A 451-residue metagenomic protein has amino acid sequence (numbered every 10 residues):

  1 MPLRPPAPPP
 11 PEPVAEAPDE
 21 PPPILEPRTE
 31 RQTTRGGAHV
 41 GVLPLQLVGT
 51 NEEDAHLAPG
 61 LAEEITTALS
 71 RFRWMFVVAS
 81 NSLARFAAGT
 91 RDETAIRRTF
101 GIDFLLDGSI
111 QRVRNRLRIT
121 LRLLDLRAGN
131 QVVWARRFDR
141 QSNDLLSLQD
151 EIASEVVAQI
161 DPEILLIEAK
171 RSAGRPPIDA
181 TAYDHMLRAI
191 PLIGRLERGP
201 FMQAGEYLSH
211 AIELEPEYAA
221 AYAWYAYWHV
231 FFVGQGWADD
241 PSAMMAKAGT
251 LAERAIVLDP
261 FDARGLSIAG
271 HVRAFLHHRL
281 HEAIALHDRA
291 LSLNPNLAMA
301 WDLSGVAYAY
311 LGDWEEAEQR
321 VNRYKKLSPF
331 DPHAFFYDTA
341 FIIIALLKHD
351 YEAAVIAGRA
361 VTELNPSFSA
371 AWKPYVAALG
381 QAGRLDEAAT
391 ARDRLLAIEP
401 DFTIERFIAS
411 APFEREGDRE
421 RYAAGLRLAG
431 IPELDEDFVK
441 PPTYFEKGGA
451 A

Functional and structural regions predicted by a protein language model:
A7-W372, A378-Q381, F445: Acidic, proline/glycine-rich low-complexity intrinsically disordered segments
A95, T181, T403, R421-Y422: Exposed alpha-helical structural elements
F231, A370, E399-E405: Short acidic (Asp/Glu) and glycine-rich catalytic loops that position anionic groups and cofactors
A248, G380-T403, G430: TPR/TPR-like (Sel1-like) alpha-helical repeat modules
R320, A357, D386-A388, L434: Acidic/polar loop patches that form or flank catalytic/metal-binding clefts of enzymes that bind anionic ligands
K373-A377, D393, E420: A generic structural signal for well-ordered alpha-helical surface patches
I404-A451: Terminal, low-structured helical/coil segments at or just beyond the last alpha-helical repeat
